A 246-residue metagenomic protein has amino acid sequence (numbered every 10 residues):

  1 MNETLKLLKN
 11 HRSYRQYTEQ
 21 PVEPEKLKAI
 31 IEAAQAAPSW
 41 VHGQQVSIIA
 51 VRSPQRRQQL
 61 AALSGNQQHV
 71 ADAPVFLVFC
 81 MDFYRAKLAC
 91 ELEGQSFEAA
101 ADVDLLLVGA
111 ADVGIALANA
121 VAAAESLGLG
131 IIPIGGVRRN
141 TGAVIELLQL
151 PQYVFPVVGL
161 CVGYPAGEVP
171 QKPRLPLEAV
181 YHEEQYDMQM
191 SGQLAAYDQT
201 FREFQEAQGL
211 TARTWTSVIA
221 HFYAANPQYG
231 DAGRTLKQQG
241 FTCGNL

Functional and structural regions predicted by a protein language model:
M1-L246: Acidic, surface-exposed loops and disordered segments
